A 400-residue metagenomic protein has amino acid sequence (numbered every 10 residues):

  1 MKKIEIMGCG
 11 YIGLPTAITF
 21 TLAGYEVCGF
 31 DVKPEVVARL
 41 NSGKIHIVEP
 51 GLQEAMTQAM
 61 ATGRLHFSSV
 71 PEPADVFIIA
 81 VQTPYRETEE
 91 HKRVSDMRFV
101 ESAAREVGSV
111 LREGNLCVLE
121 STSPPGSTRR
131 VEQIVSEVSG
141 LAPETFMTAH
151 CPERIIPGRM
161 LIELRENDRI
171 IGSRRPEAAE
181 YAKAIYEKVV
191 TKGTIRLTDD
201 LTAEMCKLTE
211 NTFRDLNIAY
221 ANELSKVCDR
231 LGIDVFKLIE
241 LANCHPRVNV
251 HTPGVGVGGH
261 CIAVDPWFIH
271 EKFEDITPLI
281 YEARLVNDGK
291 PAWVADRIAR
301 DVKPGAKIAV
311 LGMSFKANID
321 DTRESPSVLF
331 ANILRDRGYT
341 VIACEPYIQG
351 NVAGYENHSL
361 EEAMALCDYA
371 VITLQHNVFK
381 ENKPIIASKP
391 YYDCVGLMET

Functional and structural regions predicted by a protein language model:
M1-T400: Structural/interface elements that position substrates and couple domains in central-metabolism enzymes
